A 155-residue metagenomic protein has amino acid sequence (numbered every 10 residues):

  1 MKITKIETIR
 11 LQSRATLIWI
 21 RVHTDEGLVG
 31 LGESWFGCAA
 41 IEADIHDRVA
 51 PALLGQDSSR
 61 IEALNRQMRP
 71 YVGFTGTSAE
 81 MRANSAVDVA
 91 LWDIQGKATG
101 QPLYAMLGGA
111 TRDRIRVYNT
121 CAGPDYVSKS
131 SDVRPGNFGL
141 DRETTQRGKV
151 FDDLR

Functional and structural regions predicted by a protein language model:
M1-R21: Short, Gly/Pro- and small/polar-rich lid/capping loops
T8, E33-S34, A122: Short clusters of small/polar residues that mark proteolytic maturation junctions
H23-T99: Metal- or metallocofactor-binding catalytic centers and their adjacent structured scaffolds across diverse enzyme
M106: Active-site-adjacent beta->alpha loops and helix N-cap segments on the catalytic face of soluble alpha/beta enzymes
G109-A110: Subtilisin-like serine protease catalytic core
R114, N119-R155: Metal-dependent enolase-superfamily TIM-barrel catalytic cores that perform enediolate-based chemistry
